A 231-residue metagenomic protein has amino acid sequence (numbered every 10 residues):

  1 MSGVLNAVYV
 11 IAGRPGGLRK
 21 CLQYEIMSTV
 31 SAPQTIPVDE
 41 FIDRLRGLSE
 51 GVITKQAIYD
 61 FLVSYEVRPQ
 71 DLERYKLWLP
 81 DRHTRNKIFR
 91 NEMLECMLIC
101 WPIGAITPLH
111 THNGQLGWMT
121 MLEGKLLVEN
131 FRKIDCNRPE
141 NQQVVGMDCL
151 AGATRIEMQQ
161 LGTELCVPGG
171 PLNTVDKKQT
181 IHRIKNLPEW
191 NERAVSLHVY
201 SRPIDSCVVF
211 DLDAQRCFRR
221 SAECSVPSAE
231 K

Functional and structural regions predicted by a protein language model:
V8-Q70: N-terminal leader/capping segments at the start of a protein or of a new domain
R74-I103: A short glycine-rich, His/Asp/Glu-containing loop-to-beta-strand
L98-T111, K177-K178: Conserved short histidine dyad/triad with adjacent acidic residue
I103, G114-I134: Glycine- and acidic-residue-biased ligand/ion/polar-headgroup-sensing regions
P108-H110, V128-E129, T174, I181-P188: Short beta-strand His + acidic residue motifs that chelate non-heme Fe in jelly-roll/DSBH and cupin folds
W118, W190-S206: A short hydrophobic beta-strand segment most commonly corresponding to one strand of the jelly-roll/cupin
I134-Q179: Short acidic-glycine-tyrosine-enriched beta hairpin
C207-K231: C-terminal edge-of-domain segments
